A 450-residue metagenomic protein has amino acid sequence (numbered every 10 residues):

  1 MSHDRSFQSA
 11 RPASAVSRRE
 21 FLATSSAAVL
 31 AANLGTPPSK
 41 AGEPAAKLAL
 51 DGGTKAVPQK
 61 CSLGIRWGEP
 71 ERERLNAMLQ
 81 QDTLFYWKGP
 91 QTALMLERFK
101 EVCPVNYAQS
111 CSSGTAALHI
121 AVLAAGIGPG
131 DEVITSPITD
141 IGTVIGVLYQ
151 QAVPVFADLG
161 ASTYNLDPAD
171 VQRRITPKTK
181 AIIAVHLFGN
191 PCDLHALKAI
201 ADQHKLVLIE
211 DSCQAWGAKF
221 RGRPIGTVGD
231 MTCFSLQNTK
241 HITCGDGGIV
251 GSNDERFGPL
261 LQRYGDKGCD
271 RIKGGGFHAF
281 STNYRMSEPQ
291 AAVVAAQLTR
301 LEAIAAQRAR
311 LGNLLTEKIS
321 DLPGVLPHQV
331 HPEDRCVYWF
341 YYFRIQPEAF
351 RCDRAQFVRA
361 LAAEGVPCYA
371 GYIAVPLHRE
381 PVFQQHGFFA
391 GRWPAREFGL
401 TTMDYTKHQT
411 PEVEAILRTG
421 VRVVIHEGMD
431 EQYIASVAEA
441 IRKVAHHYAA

Functional and structural regions predicted by a protein language model:
R5-V29: N-terminal secretory signal peptides and thylakoid transit peptides that target proteins across membranes
G35-F85, Q91, E97, E101: C-terminal segment of N-terminal export signals and the immediately downstream linker at the start of the mature
A49, L123-S212, K219: PLP-dependent aminotransferase-like
F85, P90-E132, G146-L148, F156 (+1 more regions): Phosphate-binding glycine-rich loop
A215-R221, I225-F340: Active-site region of PLP-dependent enzymes
D270-K273, E317-I319, V358-G420: Conserved PLP cofactor-binding pocket of PLP-dependent enzymes
Q329-P332, W339-F350, C368-F388, R418-Q432: Conserved PLP-binding active-site segment of the aspartate aminotransferase-like
